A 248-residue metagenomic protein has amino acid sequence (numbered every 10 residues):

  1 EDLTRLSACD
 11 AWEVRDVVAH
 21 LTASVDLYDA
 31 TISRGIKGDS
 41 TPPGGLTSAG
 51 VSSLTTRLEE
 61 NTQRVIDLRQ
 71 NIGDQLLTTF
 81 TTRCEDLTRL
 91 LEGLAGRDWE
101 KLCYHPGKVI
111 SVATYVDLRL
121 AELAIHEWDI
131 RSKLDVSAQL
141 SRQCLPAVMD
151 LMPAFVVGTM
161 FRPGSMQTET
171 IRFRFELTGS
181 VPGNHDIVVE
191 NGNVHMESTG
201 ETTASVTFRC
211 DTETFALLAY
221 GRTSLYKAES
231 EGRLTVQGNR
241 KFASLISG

Functional and structural regions predicted by a protein language model:
E1-E13, R34-D39, L90-V109: Helix-loop segments that flank and shape redox-cofactor active sites
T4-S24, R64-L76, C103-A121: Alpha-helical scaffold segments that form or flank carboxylate-/histidine-based iron centers
D16-A30, D86, E122-I125, D129 (+1 more regions): Alpha-helical scaffold segments in carbohydrate-active enzymes
L27-T88, E92: Short, helix-capping/interhelical loops that line the mouth of catalytic, cofactor-, or ligand-binding pockets
T82-E100, D129-S132: Alpha-helix capping at helix-to-loop junctions
G96, C103, V112-N184, G248: Acidic, aliphatic-rich amphipathic alpha-helical segments
G164-T212: Glycine/small-residue-rich hydrophobic helix-like segments
T199-G248: C-terminal interaction segments
